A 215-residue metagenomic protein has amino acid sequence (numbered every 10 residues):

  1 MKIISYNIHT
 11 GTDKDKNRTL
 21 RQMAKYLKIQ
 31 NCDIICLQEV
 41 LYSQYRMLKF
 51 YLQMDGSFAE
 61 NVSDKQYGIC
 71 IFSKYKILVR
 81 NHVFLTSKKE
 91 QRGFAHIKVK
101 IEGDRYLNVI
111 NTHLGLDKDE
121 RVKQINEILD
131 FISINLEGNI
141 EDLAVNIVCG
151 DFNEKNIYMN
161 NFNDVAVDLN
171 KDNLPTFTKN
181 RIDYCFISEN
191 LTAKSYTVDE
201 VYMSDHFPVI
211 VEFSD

Functional and structural regions predicted by a protein language model:
M1-Y51, R105-L107, N126-L129, F207 (+1 more regions): N-terminal, active-site-proximal structural segment of metallo-dependent hydrolase catalytic domains
Y6-I8, V40, T112-L114, V145 (+2 more regions): Active-site metal-binding loops of divalent metal-dependent hydrolases
T10-D13, Y42-Y45, D64-K65, D117-D119 (+3 more regions): Active-site environment of divalent metal-dependent phosphoester hydrolases
T10-T12, N81-S87, T112-V122: Surface-exposed cleft-lining segments at the edges of enzyme active sites
D15-K16, I34-Y106, T197-Y202, F207: Structured beta-strand-rich core segments of catalytic domains in phosphoester-bond hydrolases
I29-N31, I101-D104, I134-L143: Glycine-rich phosphate-binding loop signature in dinucleotide/nucleotide-binding domains
H82-L85, K89, S133-I147, F152-D215: Metal-dependent phosphoester-hydrolase catalytic domains
E120-I132: Alpha-helical scaffold elements lining the catalytic groove of polysaccharide deacetylases
